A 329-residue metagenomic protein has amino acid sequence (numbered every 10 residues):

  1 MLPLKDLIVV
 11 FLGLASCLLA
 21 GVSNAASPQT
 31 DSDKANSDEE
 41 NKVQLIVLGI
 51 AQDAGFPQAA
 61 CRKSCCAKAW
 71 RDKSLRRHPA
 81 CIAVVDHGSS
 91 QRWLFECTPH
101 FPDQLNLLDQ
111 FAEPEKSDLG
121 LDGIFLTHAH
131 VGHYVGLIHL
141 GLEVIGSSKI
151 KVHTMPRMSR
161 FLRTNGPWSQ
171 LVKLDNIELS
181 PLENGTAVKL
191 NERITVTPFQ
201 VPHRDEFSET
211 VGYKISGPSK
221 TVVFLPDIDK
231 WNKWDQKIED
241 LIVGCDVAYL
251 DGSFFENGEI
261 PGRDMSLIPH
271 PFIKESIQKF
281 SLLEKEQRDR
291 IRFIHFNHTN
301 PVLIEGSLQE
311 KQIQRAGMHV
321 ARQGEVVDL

Functional and structural regions predicted by a protein language model:
M1-F11: Bacterial N-terminal signal peptides that target proteins for export
V9-A20: Bacterial N-terminal signal peptides
A20, A25-P28: Boundary at the C-terminal end of the N-terminal hydrophobic targeting segment
D31-K116, L179-L241, E325-L329: Core dinuclear metal-dependent hydrolase active-site scaffold
L94-T98, G120-H133, L137, H153-M155 (+4 more regions): Active-site neighborhood of phospho(di)ester-bond hydrolases with catalytic His/Asp-centered motifs
H100-G146: Di-metal (Zn2+ and/or Mg2+/Mn2+) metal-binding site signature of metallo-dependent hydrolases with the MBL/beta-CASP
R157-P167: A short, active-site helix/loop in glycosyltransferases that binds the activated sugar's phosphate group
S216-T221, I228-V326: Cap/insert and terminal regions of metallo-dependent hydrolase folds
